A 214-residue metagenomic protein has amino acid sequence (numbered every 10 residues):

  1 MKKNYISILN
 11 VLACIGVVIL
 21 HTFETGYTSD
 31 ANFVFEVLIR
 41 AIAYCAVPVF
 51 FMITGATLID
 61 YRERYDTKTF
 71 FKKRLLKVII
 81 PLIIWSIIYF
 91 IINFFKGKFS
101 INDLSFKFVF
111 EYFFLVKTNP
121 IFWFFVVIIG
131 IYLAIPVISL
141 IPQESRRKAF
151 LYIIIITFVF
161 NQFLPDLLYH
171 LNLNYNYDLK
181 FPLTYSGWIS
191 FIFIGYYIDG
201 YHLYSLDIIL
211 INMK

Functional and structural regions predicted by a protein language model:
M1-F163, I209: Membrane-cytosol interface segments of multi-pass membrane proteins, especially ER/Golgi lipid-handling enzymes
Y112-K117, S139-K214: Aromatic-enriched alpha-helical transmembrane segments of multi-pass intramembrane proteins
